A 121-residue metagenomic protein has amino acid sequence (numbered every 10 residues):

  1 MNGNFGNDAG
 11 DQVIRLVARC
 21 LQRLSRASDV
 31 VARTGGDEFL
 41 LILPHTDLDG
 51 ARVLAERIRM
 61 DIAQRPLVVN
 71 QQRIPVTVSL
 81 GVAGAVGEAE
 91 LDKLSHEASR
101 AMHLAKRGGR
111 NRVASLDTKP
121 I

Functional and structural regions predicted by a protein language model:
M1-Q22, A32-G36, L40-L41, L48-E56 (+2 more regions): Conserved long alpha-helical elements within nucleotide-processing catalytic cores of c-di-GMP signaling and class III
R23-S28, M60-Q71, M102-L104: Short catalytic/binding micro-motifs of nucleotide second-messenger systems
S28-V31, V113: Conserved ABC ATPase nucleotide-binding domain signature region
V30-R33, I74: A short pre-motif secondary-structure segment
I42-P44, A83-G84: Short hydrophobic/aromatic beta-strand micro-patches that form the beta-sheet surface supporting nucleotide- or nucleic
R52-A55, N70, A85-L116, P120-I121: Catalytic-core segments of nucleotide cyclases and related cyclic-nucleotide turnover enzymes
V76-V78: PAS and PAS-like sensory/regulatory domains
